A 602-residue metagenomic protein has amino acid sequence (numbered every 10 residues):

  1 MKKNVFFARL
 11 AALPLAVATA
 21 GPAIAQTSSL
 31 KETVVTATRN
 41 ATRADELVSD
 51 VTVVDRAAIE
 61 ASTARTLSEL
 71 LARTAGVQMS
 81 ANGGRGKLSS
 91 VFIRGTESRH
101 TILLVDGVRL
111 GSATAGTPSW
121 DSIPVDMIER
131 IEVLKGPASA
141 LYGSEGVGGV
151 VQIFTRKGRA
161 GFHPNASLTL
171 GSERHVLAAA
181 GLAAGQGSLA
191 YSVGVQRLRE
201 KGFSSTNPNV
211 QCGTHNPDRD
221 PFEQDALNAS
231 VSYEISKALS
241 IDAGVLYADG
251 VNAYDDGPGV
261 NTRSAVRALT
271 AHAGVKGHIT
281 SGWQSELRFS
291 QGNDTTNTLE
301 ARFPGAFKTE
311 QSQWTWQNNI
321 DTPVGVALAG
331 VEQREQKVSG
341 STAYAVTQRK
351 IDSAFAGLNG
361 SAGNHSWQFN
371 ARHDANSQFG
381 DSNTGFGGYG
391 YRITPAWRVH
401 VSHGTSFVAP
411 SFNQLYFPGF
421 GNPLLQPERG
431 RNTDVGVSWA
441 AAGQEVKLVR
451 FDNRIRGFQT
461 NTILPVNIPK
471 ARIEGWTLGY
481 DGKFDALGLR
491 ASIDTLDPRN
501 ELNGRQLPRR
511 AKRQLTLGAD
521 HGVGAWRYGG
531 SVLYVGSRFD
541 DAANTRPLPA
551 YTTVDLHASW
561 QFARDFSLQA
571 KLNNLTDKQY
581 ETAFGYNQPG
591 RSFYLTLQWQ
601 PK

Functional and structural regions predicted by a protein language model:
L30-S62, S90, S98: N-terminal periplasmic "start-of-domain" segments of outer-membrane beta-barrel proteins
L67-L70, K87-F92, T101-L104, S119-P124 (+3 more regions): N-terminal periplasmic accessory domains that precede and gate Gram-negative outer-membrane beta-barrel machines
S68, A72-V108, S112, E129: Extracytoplasmic beta-strand/coil segments of soluble accessory domains associated with Gram-negative outer-membrane
V108-K135, P465: Short acidic/polar hinge/loop motifs at secondary-structure boundaries that mediate gating or recognition
S139-A140, Q152, R159-G161, S167-T169 (+1 more regions): Periplasmic-side early beta-strands and strand-to-turn transitions of outer-membrane beta-barrels
S232-A248, A265-R392, W439, K447-L448 (+2 more regions): Face-selective signature of the C-terminal outer-membrane beta-barrel domain
G259-H278, F307-S312, S377-Q378, R392 (+6 more regions): Outer-membrane beta-barrel signature, preferentially recognizing the C-terminal barrel domain of Gram-negative
S361-S366, F451-R454, N467-A542, Q561-K571 (+2 more regions): Gram-negative outer-membrane beta-barrel transporters
